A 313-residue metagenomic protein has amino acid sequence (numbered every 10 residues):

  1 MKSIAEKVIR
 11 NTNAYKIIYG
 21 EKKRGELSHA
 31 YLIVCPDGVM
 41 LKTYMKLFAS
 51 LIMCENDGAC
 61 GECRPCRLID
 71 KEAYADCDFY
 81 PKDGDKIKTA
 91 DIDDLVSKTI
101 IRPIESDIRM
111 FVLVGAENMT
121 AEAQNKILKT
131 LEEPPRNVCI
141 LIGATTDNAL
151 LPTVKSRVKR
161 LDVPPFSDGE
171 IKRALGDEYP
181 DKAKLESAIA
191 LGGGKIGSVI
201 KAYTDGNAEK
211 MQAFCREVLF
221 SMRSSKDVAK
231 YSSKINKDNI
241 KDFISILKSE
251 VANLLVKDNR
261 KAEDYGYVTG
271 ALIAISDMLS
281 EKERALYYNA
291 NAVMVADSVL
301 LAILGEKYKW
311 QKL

Functional and structural regions predicted by a protein language model:
M1-L51, P65-L68, R136-C139, T145-L313: Charged, glycine-rich active-site and insertion segments that engage polyanionic ligands
K16-K22, T89-M110, N118, E122-K129: Conserved alpha-helical scaffold flanking the Walker A/P-loop in AAA+ ATPase domains
E26-L27, D70-Y74, I104-D107, P134-N137: Short loop/turn elements that form and flank the Walker-type P-loop nucleotide-binding site in RecA-like NTPase cores
A49-A59: Post-Walker A helix-loop "phosphate-sensing" segment adjacent to the P-loop in P-loop NTPases
C54, I101, E132-E133, E306: Conserved amphipathic alpha-helical interaction elements at protein-protein interfaces in regulatory, energy-coupling
A59-K88: AAA+/P-loop NTPase substrate/partner-engagement loops
M110-V112, L141: Structural motif
N125-I142: Conserved catalytic/switch belt of AAA+ P-loop NTPases
